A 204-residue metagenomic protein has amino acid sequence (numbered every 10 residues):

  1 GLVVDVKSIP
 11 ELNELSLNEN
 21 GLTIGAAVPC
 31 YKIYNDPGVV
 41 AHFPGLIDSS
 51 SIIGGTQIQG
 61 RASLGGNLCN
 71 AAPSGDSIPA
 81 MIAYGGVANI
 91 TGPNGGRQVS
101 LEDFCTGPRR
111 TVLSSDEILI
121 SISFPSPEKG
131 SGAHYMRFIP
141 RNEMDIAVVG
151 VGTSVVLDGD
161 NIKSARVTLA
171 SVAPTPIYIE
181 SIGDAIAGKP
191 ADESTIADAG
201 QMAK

Functional and structural regions predicted by a protein language model:
G1-K204: C-terminal structural segment of proteins
